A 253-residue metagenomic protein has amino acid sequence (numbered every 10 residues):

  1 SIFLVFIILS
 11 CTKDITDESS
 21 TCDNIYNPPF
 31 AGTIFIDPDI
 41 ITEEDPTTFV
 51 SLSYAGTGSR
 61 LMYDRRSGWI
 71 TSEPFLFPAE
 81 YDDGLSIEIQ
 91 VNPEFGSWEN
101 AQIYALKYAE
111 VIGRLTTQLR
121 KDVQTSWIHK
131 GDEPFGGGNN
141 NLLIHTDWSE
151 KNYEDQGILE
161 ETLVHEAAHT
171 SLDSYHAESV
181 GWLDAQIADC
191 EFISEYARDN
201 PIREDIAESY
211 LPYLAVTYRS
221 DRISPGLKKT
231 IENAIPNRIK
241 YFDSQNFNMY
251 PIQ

Functional and structural regions predicted by a protein language model:
S1-L4: Sec-dependent signal peptide recognition, specifically the positively charged N-region followed immediately by
I7-Y26, Q253: Bacterial Sec-dependent N-terminal signal peptides
D17-S20, D37-L142: Auxiliary, metal-adjacent structural segments of Zn-dependent hydrolase domains
G113, T117, A168-H176, P212-R219 (+1 more regions): Sec-exported extracytoplasmic/periplasmic mature domains
F135-G138, S171-Q186: A structural motif
H145-T162: Short pre-active-site segment immediately N-terminal to the catalytic Zn-binding motif
G157-H176, A207: Active-site recognition of the HExxH zinc-binding catalytic motif
D184-Q253: Metalloprotease/metallohydrolase-associated module, dominated by Zn2+-dependent proteases
